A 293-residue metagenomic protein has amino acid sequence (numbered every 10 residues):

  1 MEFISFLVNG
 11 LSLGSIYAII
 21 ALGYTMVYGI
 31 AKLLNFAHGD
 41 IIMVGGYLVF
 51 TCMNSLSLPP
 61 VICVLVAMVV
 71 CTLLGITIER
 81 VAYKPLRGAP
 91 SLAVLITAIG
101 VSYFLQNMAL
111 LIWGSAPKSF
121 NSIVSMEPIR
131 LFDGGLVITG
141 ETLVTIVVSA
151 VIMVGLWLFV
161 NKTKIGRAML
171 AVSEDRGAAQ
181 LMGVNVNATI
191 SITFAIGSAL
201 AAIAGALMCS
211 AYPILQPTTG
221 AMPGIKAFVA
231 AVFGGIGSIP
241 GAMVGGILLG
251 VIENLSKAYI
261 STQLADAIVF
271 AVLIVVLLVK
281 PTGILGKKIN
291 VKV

Functional and structural regions predicted by a protein language model:
M1-I20, L48, P60-C63, A89-A93 (+3 more regions): Membrane-interfacial amphipathic/re-entrant helices at transmembrane-helix boundaries
V8, I30-T77, V81, L86 (+1 more regions): Membrane-embedded helix boundary and interhelical linker motif in transport proteins
L13, G135-L215, I239-V244: Helix-loop-helix "hairpin" substructures at the membrane interface of multi-pass membrane proteins
S15, Y24-G46, P60, G88-A93 (+7 more regions): Short, non-helical or kinked segments that cap or interrupt transmembrane helices
Y24, S57-V101, M108, V244-L249 (+1 more regions): Alpha-helical transmembrane segments within multi-pass membrane transporters and channels
G46-F50, A67-L74, V101-A109, V148-W157 (+3 more regions): Hydrophobic core segments of alpha-helical transmembrane domains in multi-pass membrane transport and ion-translocation
S57-V69, S191-A271: Transmembrane alpha-helical segments in multi-pass inner-membrane proteins
P85-L86, P90-K162, T189, L255 (+4 more regions): Transmembrane helix-bundle core of multi-pass membrane transporters and related energy-transducing complexes
